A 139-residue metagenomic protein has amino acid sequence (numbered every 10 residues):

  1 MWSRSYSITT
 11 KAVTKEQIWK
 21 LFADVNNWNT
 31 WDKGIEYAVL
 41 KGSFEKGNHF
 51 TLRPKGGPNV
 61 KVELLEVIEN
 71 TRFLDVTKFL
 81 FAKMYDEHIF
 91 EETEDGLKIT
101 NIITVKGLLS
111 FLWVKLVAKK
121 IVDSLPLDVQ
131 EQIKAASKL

Functional and structural regions predicted by a protein language model:
M1-G42: Hydrophobic ligand-binding cavity/cleft-lining segments
M1-S3, S43-E45, G57, F81-K83: Short solvent-exposed loop/turn micro-motifs enriched in small/polar/acidic residues
K20-T30, E69, D123, L127 (+2 more regions): Short, intrinsically disordered, mixed-charge
G47-L52: Secreted/surface-exposed cysteine- and glycine-rich disulfide frameworks
K55-K98, T104-L109, K134-A135: Hydrophobic-ligand binding "helix-grip"
I103-L139: A conserved amphipathic terminal alpha-helix motif
